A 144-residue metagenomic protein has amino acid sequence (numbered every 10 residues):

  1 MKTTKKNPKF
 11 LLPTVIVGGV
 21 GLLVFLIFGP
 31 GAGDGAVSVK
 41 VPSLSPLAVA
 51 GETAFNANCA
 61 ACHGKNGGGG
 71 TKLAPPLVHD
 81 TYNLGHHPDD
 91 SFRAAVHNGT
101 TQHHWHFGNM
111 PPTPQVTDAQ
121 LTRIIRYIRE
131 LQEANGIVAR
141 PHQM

Functional and structural regions predicted by a protein language model:
M1-P8: Short, Lys/Arg-rich N-terminal segment immediately upstream of the first membrane anchor
L12-I27: Hydrophobic membrane-insertion alpha-helices, especially the h-region of bacterial N-terminal signal peptides
F25-A54, M144: Electrostatic cytochrome c docking/interface patches
S45-V49, T53-N56, G85-H87, Q115-D118: Short, solvent-exposed loop/helix junctions and linker helices that flank or host conserved functional motifs
L47, F55-A61, N66, T81 (+1 more regions): Short pre-active-site segment immediately N-terminal to redox-active cysteine/selenocysteine motifs in thiol-based
E52, G64-H97, P112-T113: Gly/Gly-Pro-rich "capping" loops immediately C-terminal to redox-active cysteine motifs in periplasmic/lumenal
E52, N56, R93, T122-I125 (+1 more regions): Non-transmembrane alpha-helical segments in soluble domains of secreted/periplasmic/extracellular proteins
T71-V78, N98-L131, I137-M144: Axial heme c-ligation environment in periplasmic c-type cytochrome domains
